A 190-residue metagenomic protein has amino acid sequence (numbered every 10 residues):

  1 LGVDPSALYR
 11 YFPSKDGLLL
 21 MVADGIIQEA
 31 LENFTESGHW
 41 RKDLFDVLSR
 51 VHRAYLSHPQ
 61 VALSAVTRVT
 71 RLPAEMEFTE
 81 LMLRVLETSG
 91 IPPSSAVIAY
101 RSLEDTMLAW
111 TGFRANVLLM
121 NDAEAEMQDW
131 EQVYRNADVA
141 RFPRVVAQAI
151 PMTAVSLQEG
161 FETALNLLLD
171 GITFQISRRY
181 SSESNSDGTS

Functional and structural regions predicted by a protein language model:
L1-G17, M21: Helix-turn-helix
A23-E29: Short, basic, alpha-helical segments at the C-terminal edge of helix-turn-helix-like DNA-binding modules
A30, P59, L63, T111-L118 (+2 more regions): Short amphipathic alpha-helical interaction/hinge segments
E32-E77, P93-A96, Y100-L103: Hydrophobic alpha-helical connector segments
F78-T106, W110-E131, T153, I172-Q175: Hydrophobic alpha-helical bundle segments that form small-molecule/ligand-binding pockets
N116-S190: C-terminal peripheral helix-coil segments that are non-catalytic and often amphipathic
